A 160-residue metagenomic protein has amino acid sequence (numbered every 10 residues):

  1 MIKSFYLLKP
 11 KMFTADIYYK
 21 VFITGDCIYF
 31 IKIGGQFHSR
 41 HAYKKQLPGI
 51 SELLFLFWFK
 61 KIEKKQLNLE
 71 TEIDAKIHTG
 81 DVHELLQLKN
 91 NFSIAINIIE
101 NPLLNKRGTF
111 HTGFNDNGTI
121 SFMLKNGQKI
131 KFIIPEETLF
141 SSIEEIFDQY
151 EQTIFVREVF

Functional and structural regions predicted by a protein language model:
M1-K3, K11-Y18, D26-F160: Acidic, Ser/Thr- and proline-rich intrinsically disordered linker/docking segments of eukaryotic scaffolds
